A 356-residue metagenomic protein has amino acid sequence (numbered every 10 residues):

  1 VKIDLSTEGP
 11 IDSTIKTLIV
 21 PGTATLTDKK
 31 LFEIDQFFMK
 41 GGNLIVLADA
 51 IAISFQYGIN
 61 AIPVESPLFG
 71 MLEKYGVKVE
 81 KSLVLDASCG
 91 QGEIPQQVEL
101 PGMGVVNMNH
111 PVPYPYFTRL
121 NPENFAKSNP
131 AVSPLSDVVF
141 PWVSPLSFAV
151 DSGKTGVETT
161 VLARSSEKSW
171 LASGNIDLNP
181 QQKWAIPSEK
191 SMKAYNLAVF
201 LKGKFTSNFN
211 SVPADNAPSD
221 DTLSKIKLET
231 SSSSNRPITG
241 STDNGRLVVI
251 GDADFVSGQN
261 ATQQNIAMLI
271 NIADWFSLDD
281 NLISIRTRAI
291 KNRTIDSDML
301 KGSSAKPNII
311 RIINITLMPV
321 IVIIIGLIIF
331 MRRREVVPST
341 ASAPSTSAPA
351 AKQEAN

Functional and structural regions predicted by a protein language model:
V1-N281: Acidic, S/T/G-rich, low-cysteine, solvent-exposed domains in lumenal/extracellular/periplasmic regions of secretory
A87-G92, R288-K291, A343-P344: A glycine-rich phosphate-binding loop feature that marks nucleotide/adenosyl-phosphate handling sites
V98-M108, S297-I310, A343-P344: Short, charged low-complexity intrinsically disordered segments located at boundaries of structured domains
F255, S284-N314: Short, aromatic-rich amphipathic segments at membrane interfaces that lie adjacent to a transmembrane helix or signal
D274, M318-V320: Extended non-globular C-terminal regions
D298, R332, P338-S342: Charge-rich, acidic-biased intrinsically disordered regions
V320-R334: Alpha-helical transmembrane segments
V337-N356: Cytoplasmic C-terminal tails of single-pass
